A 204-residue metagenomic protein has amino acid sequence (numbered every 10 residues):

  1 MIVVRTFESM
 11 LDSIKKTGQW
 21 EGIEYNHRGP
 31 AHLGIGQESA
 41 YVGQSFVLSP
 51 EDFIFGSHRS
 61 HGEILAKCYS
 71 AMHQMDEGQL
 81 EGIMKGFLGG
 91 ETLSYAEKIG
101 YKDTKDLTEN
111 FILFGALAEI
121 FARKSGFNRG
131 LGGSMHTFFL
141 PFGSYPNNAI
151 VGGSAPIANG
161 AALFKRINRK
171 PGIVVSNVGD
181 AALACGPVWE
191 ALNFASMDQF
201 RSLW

Functional and structural regions predicted by a protein language model:
I2-W20: N-terminal glycine-rich anion-binding loops that anchor highly charged ligand groups
G22-F200: Cofactor-binding active-site loop characterized by glycine-rich and histidine/acidic residues
S202-W204: Short hydrophobic alpha-helical runs that function as membrane-insertion/retention elements
